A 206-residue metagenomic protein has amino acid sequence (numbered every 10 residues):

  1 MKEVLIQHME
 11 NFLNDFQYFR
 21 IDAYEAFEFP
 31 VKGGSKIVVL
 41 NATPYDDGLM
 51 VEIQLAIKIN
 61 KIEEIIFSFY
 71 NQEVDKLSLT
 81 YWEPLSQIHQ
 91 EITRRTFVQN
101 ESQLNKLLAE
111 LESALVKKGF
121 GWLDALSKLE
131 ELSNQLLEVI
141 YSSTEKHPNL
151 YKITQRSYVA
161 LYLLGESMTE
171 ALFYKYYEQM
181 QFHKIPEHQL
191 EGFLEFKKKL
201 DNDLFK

Functional and structural regions predicted by a protein language model:
M1-D22: Amphipathic alpha-helical segments
M1-I6, E28-K206: Intrinsically disordered, low-complexity regulatory regions enriched in serine/threonine/proline and acidic residues
D22-E28: Long, charged, glycine-rich C-terminal linkers/tails
